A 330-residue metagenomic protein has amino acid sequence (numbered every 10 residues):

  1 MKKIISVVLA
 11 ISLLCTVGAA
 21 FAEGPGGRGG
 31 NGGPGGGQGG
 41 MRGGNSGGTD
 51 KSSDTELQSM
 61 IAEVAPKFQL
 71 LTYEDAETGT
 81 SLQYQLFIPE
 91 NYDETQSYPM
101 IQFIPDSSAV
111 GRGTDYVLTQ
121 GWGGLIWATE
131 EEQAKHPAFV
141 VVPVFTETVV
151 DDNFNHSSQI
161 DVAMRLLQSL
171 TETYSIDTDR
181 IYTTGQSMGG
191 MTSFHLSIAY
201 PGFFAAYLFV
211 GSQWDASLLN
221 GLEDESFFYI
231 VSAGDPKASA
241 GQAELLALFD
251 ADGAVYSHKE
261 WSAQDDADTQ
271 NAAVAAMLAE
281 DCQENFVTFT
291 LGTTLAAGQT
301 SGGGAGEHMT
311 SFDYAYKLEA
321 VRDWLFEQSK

Functional and structural regions predicted by a protein language model:
M1-I4, V8: Positively charged n-region of N-terminal signal peptides that target proteins for export
V8-T16: Bacterial N-terminal signal peptides
E23-M100, T184, M191, S257-Q264: A domain-start/cap signature at the N-terminus of enzymes
R28, P34, G44, I230 (+2 more regions): C-terminal catalytic histidine-bearing segment of alpha/beta-hydrolase fold enzymes
N91-Q96, V150-S187: Gly/Ser-rich "nucleophile elbow"/oxyanion-hole loop immediately N-terminal to the catalytic nucleophile in hydrolases
M100, I104-M164: Active-site machinery of serine-nucleophile hydrolases
E172-T173, D179-E223: Primarily recognizes the serine-hydrolase "nucleophile elbow" in alpha/beta-hydrolase and SGNH/GDSL folds
D224-S232, L246: Catalytic His-Asp charge-relay segment
